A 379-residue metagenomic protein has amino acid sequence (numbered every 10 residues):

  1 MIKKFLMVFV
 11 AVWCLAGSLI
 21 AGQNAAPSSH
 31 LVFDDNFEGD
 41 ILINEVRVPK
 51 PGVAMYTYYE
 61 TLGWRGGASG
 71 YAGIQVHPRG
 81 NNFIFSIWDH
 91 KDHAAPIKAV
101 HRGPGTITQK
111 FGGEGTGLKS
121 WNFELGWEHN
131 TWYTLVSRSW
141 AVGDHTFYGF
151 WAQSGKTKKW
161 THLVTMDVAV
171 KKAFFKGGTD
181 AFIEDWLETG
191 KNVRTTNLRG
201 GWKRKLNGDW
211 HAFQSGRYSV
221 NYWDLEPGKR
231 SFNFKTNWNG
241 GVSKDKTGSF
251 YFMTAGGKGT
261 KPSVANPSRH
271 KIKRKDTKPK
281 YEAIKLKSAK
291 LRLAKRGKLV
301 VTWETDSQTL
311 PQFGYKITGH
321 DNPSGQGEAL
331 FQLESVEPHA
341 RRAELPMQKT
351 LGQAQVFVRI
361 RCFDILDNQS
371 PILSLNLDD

Functional and structural regions predicted by a protein language model:
G22-I107, N122: Secretory/extracellular carbohydrate-interaction modules and structurally similar beta-sandwich "look-alikes"
Q23-Y56, E188-T305, L310: Activation corresponds to long, low-complexity, non-globular regions
K110-W132: Short, aromatic/His-centered strand-loop micro-motif at the edge of beta-sheets
W127-H162: Carbohydrate-binding surfaces in secreted/extracellular proteins
L163-R194: Flexible glycan-contacting loops in extracellular carbohydrate-active proteins
D306-D321, Q326: Solvent-exposed loop/turn segments flanking beta-strands in beta-repeat/beta-sandwich domains
Q348-Q369: Beta-strand-rich modules
I365-D379: Extracellular fibronectin type III
